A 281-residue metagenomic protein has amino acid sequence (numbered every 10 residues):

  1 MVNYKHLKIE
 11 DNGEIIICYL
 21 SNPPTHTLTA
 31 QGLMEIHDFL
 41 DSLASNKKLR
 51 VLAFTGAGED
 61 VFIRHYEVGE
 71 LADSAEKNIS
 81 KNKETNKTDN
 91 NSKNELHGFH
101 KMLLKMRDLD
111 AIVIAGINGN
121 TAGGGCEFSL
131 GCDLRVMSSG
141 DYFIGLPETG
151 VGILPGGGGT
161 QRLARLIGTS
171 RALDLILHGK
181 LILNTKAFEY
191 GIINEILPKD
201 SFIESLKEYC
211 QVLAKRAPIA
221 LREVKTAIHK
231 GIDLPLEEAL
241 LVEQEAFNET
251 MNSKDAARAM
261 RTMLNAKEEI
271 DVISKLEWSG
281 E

Functional and structural regions predicted by a protein language model:
M1-G13, N22, E59-V61, S80 (+4 more regions): C-terminal alpha-helix plus adjacent terminal tail
M1-T55: Conserved CoA-thioester-binding segment of acyl-CoA-metabolizing enzymes
C18, E35-I36, F54, E67 (+6 more regions): Terminal peptide-recognition signature
S21-T29, T55-R64, C132-E148, N265-E277: Short, charged helix-to-loop "capping" segments that act as catalytic/coupling loops
Q31-E35, G98, K105, S205 (+2 more regions): Charged catalytic carboxylate motif
F39-S42, G98-D110: Catalytic-core regions built around general acid/base machinery
K48, G56-M102, T121: Glycine- (often His-adjacent) and acidic-residue-rich active-site loop that binds/positions the CoA thioester
L104-P218: Crotonase-fold acyl-CoA enzyme core
